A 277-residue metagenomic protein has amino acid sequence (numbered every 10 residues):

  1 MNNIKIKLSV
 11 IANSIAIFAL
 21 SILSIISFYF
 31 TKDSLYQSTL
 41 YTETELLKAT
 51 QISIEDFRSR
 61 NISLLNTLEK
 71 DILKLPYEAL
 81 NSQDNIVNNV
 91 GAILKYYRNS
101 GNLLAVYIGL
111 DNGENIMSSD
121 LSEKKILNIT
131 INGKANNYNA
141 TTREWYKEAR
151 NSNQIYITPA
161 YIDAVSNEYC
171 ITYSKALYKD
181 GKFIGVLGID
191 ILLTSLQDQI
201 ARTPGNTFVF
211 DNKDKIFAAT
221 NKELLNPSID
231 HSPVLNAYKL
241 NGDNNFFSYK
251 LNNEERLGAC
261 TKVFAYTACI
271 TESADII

Functional and structural regions predicted by a protein language model:
N2-Y41: Extreme N-terminal signal-anchor transmembrane helix of membrane signaling/transducer proteins, especially in bacteria
S9-N13, I17, S21, V209 (+2 more regions): Cytoplasm-proximal transmembrane signaling helix
Y41-A49, F57-Q154: Extracytoplasmic/periplasmic sensory segments of membrane signal-transduction proteins
D84-S100, K182-L225, P233: Solvent-exposed, extracytoplasmic
A105, S174, L257: Short hydrophobic/aromatic beta-strand element in the GNAT-like acyltransferase core that lines or flanks the acyl-donor
M117-I191, L196-Q199, S248-L251: Extracytoplasmic/periplasmic ligand-binding sensor regions of membrane-associated signaling proteins
Y178, G205, K213, K222-I277: Extracellular/periplasmic juxtamembrane segments that couple receptor/chemosensory ectodomains to their
